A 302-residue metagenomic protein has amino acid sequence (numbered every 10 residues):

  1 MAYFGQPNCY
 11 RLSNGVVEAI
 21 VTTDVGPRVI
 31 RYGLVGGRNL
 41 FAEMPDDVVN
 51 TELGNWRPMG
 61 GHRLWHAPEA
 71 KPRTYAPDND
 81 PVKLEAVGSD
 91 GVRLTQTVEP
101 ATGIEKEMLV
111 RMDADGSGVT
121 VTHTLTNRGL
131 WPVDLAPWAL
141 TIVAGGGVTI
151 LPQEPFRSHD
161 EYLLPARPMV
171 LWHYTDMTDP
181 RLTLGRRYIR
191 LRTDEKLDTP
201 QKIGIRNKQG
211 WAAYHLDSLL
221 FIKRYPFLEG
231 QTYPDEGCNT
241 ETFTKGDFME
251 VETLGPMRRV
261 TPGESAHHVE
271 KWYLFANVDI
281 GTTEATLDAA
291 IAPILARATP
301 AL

Functional and structural regions predicted by a protein language model:
M1-L302: Surface-exposed acidic/polar loop and edge beta-strand patches at domain peripheries
